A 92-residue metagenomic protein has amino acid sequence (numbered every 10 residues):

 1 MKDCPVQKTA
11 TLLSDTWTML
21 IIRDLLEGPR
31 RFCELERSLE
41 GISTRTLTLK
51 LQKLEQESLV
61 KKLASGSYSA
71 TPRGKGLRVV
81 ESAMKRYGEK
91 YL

Functional and structural regions predicted by a protein language model:
K2-T46, E57, P72-K75: N-terminal helix-turn-helix DNA-binding core of bacterial DNA-binding proteins
M19, V80-L92: Alpha-helical linker/hinge and terminal dimerization helices associated with HTH transcriptional regulators
E27, K53, A70-T71, Y87: Alpha-helix termini
P29, S58, G88-L92: A general structural signal marking secondary-structure boundaries and capping sites
K50: Residues within the DNA-recognition helix of helix-turn-helix
E55-L63: A short, conserved structural fragment
L63-K85: Basic, amphipathic "hinge/linker" alpha-helix immediately C-terminal to the N-terminal HTH DNA-binding motif
